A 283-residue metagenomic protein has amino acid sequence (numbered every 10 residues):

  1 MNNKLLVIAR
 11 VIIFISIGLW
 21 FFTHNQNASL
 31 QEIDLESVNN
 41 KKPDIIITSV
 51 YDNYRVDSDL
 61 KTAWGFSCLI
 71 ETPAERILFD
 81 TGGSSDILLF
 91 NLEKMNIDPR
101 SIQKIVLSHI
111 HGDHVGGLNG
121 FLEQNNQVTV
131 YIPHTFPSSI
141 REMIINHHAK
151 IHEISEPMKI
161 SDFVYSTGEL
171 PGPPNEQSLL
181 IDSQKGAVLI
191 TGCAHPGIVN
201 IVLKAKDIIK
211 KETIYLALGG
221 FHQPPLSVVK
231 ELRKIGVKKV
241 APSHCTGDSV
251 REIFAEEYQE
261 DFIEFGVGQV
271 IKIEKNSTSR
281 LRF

Functional and structural regions predicted by a protein language model:
K4-R10, N25-L35, C245, S249-F283: C-terminal regulatory/interaction regions
L5-A74, E156-E169: Zn-dependent metallo-beta-lactamase
T48-K94, E176-T191: Conserved beta-strand hairpin/beta-sheet module of binuclear metal-dependent hydrolase folds, prominently
L78-T81, Q103-I110, Y131-H134, L189-C193 (+2 more regions): Active-site neighborhood of phospho(di)ester-bond hydrolases with catalytic His/Asp-centered motifs
D86-Y131, K206-L216, R233: Active-site metal-binding motif and surrounding structural segment of the metallo-beta-lactamase
M95, N126, N146-H147, I235-G236 (+1 more regions): Short, structured coil segments at secondary-structure junctions
G117, A187, C193-E274: Cap/insert and terminal regions of metallo-dependent hydrolase folds
I132-Q177, S183-Q184, I263-R282: Metallo-beta-lactamase
